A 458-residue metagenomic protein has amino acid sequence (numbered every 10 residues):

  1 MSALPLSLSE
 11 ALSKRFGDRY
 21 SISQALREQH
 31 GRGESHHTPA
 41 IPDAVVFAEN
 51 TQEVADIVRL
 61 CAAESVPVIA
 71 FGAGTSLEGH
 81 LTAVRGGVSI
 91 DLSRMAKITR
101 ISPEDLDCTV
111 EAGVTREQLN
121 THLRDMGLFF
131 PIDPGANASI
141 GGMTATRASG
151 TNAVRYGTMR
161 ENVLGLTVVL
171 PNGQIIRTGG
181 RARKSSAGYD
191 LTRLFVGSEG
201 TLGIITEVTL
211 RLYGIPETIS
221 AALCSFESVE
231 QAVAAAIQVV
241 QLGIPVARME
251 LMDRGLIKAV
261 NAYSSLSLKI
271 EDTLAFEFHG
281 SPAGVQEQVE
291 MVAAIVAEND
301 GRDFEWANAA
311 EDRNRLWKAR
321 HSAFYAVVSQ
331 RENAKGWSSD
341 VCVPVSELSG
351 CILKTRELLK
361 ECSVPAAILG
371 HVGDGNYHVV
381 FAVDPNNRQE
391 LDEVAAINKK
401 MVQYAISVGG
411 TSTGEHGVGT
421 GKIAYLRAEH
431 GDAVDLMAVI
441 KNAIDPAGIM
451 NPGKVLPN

Functional and structural regions predicted by a protein language model:
M1-E34, A63-V66, I295-N314, S407-S412 (+1 more regions): N-terminal accessory segments
M1-R59, T75-L106, L256-S264, A310-S338 (+1 more regions): N-terminal flexible segment immediately upstream of the FAD-binding catalytic core in FAD-dependent oxidoreductases
I22-G31, Y213-G214, S225, V233-I397 (+2 more regions): C-terminal substrate-recognition/cap domain of FAD-linked oxidoreductases
G72-T75, M95, G135, R181 (+2 more regions): Short, ordered loop/turn segments at secondary-structure junctions
K97-E250, I449-M450: FAD-binding subdomain of flavoenzyme oxidoreductases
Q174, I423-N458: Activity-critical C-terminal alpha-helical subdomain
H371, T411-V418, P452-V455: Short acidic/histidine-rich active-site segments
